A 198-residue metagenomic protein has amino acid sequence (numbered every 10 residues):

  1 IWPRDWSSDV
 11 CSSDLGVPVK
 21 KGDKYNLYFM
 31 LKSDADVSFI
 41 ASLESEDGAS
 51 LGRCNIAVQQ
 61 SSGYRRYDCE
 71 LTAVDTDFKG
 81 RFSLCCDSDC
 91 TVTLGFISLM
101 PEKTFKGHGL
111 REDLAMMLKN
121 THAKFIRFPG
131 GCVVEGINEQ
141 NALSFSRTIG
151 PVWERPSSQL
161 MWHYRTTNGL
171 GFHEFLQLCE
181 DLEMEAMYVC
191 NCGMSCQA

Functional and structural regions predicted by a protein language model:
I1-W6, V10: Single conserved hydrophobic/aromatic residue that forms the stacking wall/gate of nucleotide- or nucleobase-binding
C11-F39, R65-T72, I97: Extra-cytoplasmic beta-strand recognition segments
F29, D68-L99: Extracellular beta-strand ligand-recognition surfaces/modules
F29, H122, C179: Conserved, mostly hydrophobic/aromatic
E46-D77: Extracellular carbohydrate recognition and processing domains and analogous Trp-centered ligand-binding platforms
P101-T121: Low-complexity, Pro/Ser/Thr- and charge-rich linker/hinge segments at domain boundaries
K124-P129, A186-C190: Structural recognition of the beta-strand scaffold that forms the well-ordered cores of secreted hydrolase catalytic
V134-F172, Q177, A198: Aromatic- and acidic-residue-enriched carbohydrate-binding clefts of CAZyme catalytic domains
